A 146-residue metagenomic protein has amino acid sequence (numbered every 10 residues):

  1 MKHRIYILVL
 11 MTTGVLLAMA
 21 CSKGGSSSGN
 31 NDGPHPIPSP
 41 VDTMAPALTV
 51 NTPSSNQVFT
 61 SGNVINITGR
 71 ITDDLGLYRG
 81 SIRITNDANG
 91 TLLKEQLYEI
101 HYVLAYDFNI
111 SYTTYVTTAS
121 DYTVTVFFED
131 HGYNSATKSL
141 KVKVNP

Functional and structural regions predicted by a protein language model:
L17-A20: C-terminal motif of bacterial Sec signal peptides marking the signal peptidase cleavage site
G25, F128-N134: Short, solvent-exposed loop/turn segments at the edges of extracellular beta-sandwich modules
S28-T49: Proline/serine/threonine-rich low-complexity linkers at boundaries of modular beta-sandwich domains
P36, K138-V144: C-terminal edge beta-strand
Q57-V58, I67-L75, N86, D130: Extracellular acidic, Ser/Thr/Pro-rich low-complexity tracts
I100-S111: Aromatic sugar-binding surface patches on proteins that engage polysaccharides or sugar-phosphate polymers
T114-D121: Surface-exposed, short loops/turns at beta-strand junctions within beta-sandwich domains
V124-V126: Hydrophobic/tyrosine-rich beta-strand signature of extracellular beta-sandwich/beta-rich modules, prominently
